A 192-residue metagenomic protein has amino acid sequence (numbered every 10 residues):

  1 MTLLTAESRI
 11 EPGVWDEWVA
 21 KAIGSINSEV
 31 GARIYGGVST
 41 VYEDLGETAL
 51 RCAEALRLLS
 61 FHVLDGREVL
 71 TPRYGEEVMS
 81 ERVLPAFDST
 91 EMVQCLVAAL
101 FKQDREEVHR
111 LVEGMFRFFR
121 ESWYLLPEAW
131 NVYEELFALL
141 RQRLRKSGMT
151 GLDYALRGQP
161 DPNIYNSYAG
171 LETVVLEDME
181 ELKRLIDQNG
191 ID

Functional and structural regions predicted by a protein language model:
M1-D192: Cytosolic nucleotide-utilizing catalytic cores of signal-transduction proteins
